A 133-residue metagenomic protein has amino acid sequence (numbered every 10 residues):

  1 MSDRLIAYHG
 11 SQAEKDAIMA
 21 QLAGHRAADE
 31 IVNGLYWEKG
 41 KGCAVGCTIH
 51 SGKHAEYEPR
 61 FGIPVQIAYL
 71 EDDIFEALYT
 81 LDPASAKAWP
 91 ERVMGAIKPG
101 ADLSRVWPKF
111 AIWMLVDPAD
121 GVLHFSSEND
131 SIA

Functional and structural regions predicted by a protein language model:
M1-A133: Short, glycine-biased loop/turn motifs at secondary-structure junctions and in low-complexity Ser/Thr/Pro-rich termini
